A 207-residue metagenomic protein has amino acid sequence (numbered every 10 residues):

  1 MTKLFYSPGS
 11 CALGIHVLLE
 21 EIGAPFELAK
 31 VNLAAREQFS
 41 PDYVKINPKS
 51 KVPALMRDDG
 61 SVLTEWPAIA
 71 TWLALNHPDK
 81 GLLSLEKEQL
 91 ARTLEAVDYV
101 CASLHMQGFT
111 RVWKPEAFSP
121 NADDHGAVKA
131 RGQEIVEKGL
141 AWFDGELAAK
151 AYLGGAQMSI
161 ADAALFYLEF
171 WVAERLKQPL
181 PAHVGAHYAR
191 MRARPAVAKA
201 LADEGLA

Functional and structural regions predicted by a protein language model:
M1-A130: GST-like domain detector, emphasizing the conserved glutathione-binding G-site in the N-terminal thioredoxin-like
A68, P195-A196: Alpha-helix/helix-capping structural signal
A74, L168-E169, L201: Active-site-flanking alpha-helical
R92-E95, A186, K199: Short, solvent-exposed alpha-helical surface patches in well-structured domains
V100-P195: GST-like fold's C-terminal all-alpha helical module
A200-A207: Terminal-tail/helix-coil boundary detector
